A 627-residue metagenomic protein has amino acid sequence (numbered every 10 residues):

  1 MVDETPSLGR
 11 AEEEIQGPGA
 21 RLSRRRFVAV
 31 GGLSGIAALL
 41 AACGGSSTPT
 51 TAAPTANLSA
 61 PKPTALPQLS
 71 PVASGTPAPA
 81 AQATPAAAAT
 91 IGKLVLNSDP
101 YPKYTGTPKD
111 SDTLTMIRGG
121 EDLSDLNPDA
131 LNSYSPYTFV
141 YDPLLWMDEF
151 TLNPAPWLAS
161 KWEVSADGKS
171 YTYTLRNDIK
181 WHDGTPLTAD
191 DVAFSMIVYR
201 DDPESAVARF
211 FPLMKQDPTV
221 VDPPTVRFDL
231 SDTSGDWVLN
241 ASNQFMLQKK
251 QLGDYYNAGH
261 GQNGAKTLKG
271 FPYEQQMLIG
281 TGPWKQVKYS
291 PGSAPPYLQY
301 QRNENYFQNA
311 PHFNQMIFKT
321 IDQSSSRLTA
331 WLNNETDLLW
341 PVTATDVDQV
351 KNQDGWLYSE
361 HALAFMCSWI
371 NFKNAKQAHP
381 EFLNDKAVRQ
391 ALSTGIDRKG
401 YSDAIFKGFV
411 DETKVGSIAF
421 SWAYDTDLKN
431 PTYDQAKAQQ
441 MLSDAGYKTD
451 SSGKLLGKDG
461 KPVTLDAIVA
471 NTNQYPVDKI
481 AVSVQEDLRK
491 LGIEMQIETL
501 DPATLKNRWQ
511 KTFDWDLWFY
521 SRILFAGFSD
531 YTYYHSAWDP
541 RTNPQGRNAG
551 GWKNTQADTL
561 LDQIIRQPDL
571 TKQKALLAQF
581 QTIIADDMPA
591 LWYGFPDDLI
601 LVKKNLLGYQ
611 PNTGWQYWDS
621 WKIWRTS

Functional and structural regions predicted by a protein language model:
M1-L22, R26-A42: N-terminal secretory signal peptides
L33-L40, P295-Y297, R302-E304, S359-A362 (+5 more regions): Detector for C-terminal structural segments
L94-P102, L114-A166, I197, I279-K285 (+1 more regions): N-terminal lobe/hinge region of extracytoplasmic solute-binding protein
D99-T105, R118-S135, L158, T185 (+5 more regions): A structural "hinge/loop" feature
T115, T188-S195, P223-D229, P283 (+7 more regions): Alpha-helical secondary-structure segments
D122, D148-N153, F245-A310, Q315 (+2 more regions): Gly/Pro-rich hinge or "lid" segments in bacterial periplasmic/extracellular proteins
R176, P272, R302-Q349, A481-E486 (+2 more regions): Ligand-site clamp/hinge motif
R209-N263: Surface-exposed binding/hinge segments that line and control ligand-binding clefts or catalytic entry sites
